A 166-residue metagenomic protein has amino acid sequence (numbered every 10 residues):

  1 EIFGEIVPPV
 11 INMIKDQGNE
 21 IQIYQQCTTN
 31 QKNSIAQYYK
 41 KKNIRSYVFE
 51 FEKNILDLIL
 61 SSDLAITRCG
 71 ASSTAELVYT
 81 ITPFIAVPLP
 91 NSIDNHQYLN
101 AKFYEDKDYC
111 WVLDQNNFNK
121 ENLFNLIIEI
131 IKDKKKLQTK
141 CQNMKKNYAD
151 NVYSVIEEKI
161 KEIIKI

Functional and structural regions predicted by a protein language model:
E1-L64, Y98-A101, L113-N122: Donor-nucleotide binding loops and adjacent catalytic segments primarily of GT-B fold Leloir glycosyltransferases
T28, G70, P88: Short glycine-/small-residue-rich Rossmann-like dinucleotide-binding loops
F49, L60-S73, T82-P83: Acidic donor-binding loop of glycosyltransferase active sites
L56, T74-T82, K102: Short alpha-helical segment that forms part of, or immediately flanks, the ligand-binding pocket in carbohydrate-active
L60-S61, Y79, A86, D106: Flexible glycine/serine/alanine-rich "lid" or loop that lines and gates the nucleotide-sugar donor pocket in diverse
T67, P83-D94: Short hydrophobic beta-strand element within catalytic cores of glycosyltransferases and related nucleotide-activated
F84, A101-N116, I128-E129: A short acidic/histidine/glycine-rich donor-binding loop in glycosyltransferase catalytic cores
W111, N117-N151, I166: Conserved donor-nucleotide binding/catalytic region of nucleotide-linked donor-dependent transferases
